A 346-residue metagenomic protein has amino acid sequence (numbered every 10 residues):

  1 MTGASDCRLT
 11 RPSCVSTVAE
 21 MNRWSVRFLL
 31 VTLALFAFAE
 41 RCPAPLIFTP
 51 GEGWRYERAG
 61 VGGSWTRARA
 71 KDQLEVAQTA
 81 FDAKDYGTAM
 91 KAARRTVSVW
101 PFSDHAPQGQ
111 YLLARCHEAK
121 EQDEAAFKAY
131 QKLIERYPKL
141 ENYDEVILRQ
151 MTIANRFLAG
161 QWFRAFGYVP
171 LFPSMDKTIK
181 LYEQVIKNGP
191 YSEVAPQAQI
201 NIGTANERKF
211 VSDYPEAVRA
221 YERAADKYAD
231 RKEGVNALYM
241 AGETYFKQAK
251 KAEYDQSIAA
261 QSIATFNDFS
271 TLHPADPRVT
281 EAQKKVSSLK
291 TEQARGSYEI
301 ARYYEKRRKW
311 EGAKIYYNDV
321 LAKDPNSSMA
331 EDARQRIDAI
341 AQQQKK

Functional and structural regions predicted by a protein language model:
L9, A37-A39: Disulfide-bonded cysteine motifs in exported proteins
L9-T17: Short, positively charged and aromatic/hydrophobic N-terminal segments
C14-V15, R41-K346: Acidic, polar-rich low-complexity tracts and alpha-helical solenoid repeat scaffolds
V18-L29: Bacterial N-terminal signal peptides that target proteins for export
F28-A37: Bacterial N-terminal signal peptides
